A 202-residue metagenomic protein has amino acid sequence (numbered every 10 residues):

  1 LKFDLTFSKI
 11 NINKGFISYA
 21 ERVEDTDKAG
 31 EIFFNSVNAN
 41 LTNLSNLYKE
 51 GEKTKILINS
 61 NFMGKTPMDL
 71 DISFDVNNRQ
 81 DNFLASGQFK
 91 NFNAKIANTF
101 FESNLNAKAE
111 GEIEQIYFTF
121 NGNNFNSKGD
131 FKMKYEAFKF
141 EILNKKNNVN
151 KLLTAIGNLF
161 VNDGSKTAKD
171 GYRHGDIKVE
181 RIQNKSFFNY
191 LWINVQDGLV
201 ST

Functional and structural regions predicted by a protein language model:
L1-F83: Elongated, acidic membrane-bridging lipid-handling scaffolds and related periplasm/extracellular "bridge/tunnel" systems
Y19, E52-T54, P67, R79 (+6 more regions): Generic, low-specificity signal for short hydrophobic/alpha-helical stretches with a mild N-terminal bias, encompassing
A20, N93, K139-E141: Gram-negative outer-membrane beta-barrel proteins
E24-N40, F62-D71, F92-S127: Amphipathic hydrophobic-ligand
D75, Q88, N104-T202: Extended terminal
N82-F92: Short, exposed beta-strand "edge-strand" segments with a Pro/Gly-rich flavor and a Y/T-containing core
